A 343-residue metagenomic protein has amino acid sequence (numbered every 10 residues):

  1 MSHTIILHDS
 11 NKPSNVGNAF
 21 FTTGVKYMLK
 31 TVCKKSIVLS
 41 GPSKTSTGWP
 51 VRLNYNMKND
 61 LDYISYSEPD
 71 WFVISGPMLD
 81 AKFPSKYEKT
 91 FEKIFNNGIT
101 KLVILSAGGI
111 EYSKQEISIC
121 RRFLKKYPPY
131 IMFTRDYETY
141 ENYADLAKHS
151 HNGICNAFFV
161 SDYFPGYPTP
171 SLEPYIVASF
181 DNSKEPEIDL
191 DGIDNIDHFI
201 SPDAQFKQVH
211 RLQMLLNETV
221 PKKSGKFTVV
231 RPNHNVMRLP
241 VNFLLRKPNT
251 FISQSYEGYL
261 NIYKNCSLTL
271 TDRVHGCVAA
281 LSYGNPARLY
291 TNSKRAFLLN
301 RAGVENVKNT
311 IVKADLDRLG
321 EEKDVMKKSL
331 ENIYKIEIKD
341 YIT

Functional and structural regions predicted by a protein language model:
M1-T343: Active-site anion-handling motifs in enzyme catalytic cores
